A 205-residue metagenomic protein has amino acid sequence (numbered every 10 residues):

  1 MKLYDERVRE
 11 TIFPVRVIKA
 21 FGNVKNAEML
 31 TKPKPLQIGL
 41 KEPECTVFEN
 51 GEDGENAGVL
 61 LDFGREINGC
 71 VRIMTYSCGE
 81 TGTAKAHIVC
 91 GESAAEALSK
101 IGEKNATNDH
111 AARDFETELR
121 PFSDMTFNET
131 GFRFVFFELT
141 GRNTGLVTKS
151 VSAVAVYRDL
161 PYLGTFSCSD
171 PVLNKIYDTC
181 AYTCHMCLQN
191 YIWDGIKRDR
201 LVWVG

Functional and structural regions predicted by a protein language model:
M1-K197, W203-G205: Extracellular/oxidizing-compartment recognition motifs
